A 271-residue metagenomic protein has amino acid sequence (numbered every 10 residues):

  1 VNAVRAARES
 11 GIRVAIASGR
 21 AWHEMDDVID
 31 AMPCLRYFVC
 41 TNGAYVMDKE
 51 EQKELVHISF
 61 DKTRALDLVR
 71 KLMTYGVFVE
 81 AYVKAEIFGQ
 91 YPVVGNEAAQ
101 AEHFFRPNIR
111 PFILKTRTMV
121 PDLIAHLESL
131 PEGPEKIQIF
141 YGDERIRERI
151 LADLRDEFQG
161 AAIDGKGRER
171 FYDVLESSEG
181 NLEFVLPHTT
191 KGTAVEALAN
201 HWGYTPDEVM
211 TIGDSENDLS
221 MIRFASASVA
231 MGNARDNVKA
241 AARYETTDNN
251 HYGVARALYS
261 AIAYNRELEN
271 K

Functional and structural regions predicted by a protein language model:
V1-P107: Active-site phosphate-binding/coordination module
A7, S18, N42, I137 (+3 more regions): Residue-level signal for inorganic ion chemistry
G11-A15, L35-R36, K136, D207-E208 (+1 more regions): Short active-site oxyanion
W22-D26, R147, G192, D218-L219: Short, well-ordered alpha-helical microsegments
D27-D30, E51-Q52, L151-A152, R223-F224 (+1 more regions): Short amphipathic alpha-helical segments
A31-M32, P131, G203, K239: Alpha-helix termination/capping residues and helix-transition junctions
K71, Y75-V77, Y82-I212: Conserved acidic, metal-coordinating active-site core of Asp-based, Mg2+-dependent phosphoryl-transfer enzymes
L182-K271: Mg2+-dependent phosphoryl-transfer enzymes with acidic/Ser/Thr/Gly-rich catalytic loops
